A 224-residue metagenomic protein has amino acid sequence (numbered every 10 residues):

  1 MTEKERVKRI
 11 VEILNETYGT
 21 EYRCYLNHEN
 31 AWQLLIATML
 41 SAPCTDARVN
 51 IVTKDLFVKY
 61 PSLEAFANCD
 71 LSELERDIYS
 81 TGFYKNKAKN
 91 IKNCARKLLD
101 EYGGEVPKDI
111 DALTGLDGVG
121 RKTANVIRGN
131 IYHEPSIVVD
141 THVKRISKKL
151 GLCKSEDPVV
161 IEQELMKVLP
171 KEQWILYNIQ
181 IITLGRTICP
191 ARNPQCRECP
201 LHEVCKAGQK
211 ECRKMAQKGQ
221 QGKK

Functional and structural regions predicted by a protein language model:
T2-K218: Catalytic cores of DNA base-excision repair glycosylases
Q221: Cationic, low-complexity basic patches in intrinsically disordered or flexible, solvent-exposed regions
